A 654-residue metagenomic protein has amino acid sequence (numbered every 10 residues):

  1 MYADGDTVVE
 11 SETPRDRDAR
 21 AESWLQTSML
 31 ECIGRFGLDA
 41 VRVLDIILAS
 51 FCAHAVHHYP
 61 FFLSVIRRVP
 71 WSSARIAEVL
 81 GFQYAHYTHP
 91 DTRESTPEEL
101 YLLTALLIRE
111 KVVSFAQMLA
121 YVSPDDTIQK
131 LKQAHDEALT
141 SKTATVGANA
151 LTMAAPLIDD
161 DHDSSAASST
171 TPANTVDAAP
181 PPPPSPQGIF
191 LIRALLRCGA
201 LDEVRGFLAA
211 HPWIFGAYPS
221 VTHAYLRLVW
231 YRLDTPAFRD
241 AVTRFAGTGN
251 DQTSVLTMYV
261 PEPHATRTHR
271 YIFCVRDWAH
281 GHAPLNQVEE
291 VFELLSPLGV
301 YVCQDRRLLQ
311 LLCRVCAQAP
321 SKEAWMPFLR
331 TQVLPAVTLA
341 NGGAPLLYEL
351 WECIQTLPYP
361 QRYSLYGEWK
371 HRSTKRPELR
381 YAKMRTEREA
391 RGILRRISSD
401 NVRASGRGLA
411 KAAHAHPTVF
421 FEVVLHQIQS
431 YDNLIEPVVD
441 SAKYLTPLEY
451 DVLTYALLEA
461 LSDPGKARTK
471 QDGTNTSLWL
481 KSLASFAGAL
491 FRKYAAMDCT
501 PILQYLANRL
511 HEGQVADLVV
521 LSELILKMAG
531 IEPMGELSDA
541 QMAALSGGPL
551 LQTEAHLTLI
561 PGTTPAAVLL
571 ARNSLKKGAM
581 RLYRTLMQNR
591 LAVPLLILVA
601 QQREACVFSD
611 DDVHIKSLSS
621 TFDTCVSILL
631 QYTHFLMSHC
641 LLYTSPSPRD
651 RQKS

Functional and structural regions predicted by a protein language model:
M1-H269, W278-A279, A283: Acidic, serine/threonine-rich, charge-biased low-complexity segments in large eukaryotic scaffold/adaptor proteins
E31-R35, D45-A53, L191-L195, R205-W213 (+4 more regions): Extended amphipathic alpha-helical scaffold segments
L44-I47, F62, V204-A210, V291 (+9 more regions): Amphipathic alpha-helical elements of HEAT/ARM-like alpha-solenoid repeat scaffolds that form extended
A53-H57, R75, W213, A217 (+14 more regions): Flexible helix-coil junctions and inter-repeat linker/turn elements that act as hinges within alpha-solenoid scaffolds
V65-P70, L226-Y231, Y348-T356, G367-T374 (+4 more regions): Amphipathic alpha-helical scaffolding segments
V176-P184, I192-L196, V255-P327, L334-T418 (+3 more regions): Alpha-solenoid helical repeat scaffolds
G392-R395, Y450-E604, S617: Long alpha-helical HEAT/HEAT-like repeat alpha-solenoid scaffolds in very large eukaryotic proteins, especially those
Y643-D650: Conserved small/polar residues in nucleotide/adenosyl-binding loops
